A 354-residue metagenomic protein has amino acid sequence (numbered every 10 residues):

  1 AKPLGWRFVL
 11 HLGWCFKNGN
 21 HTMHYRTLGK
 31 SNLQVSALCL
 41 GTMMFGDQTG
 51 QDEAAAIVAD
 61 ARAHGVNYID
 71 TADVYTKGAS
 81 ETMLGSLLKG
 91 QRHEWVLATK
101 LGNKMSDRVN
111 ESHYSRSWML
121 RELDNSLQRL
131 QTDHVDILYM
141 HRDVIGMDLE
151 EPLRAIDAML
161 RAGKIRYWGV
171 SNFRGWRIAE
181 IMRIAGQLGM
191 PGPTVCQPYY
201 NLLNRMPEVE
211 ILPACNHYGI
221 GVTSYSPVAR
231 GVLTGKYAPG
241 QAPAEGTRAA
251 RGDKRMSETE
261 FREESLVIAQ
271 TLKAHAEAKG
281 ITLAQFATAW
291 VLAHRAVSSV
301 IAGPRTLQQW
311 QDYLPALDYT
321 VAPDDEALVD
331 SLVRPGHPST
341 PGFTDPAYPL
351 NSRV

Functional and structural regions predicted by a protein language model:
H11-V96: N-terminal binding-site loop/beta-alpha segment at the start of enzyme catalytic domains that lines or forms
N20-M23, A244-A274, A278, A293-V297 (+2 more regions): Terminal-tail/helix-coil boundary detector
L28, L40, A54, I69 (+13 more regions): Conserved, mostly hydrophobic/aromatic
G29-F45, A98-E111, H134, Y139: N-terminal small/glycine-rich loop or linker at the start of catalytic domains across soluble metabolic enzymes
L33-L38, G65-N67, Q91-W95, T132-D136 (+5 more regions): Short, well-ordered coil/turn segments that N-cap beta-strands
M43-F45, A72-V74, K100-K104, M140-D143 (+4 more regions): Active-site beta-loop-alpha junctions enriched in small/polar residues
T49, A63, S106-M206, E210: Glycine/proline-rich, positively charged, aromatic-decorated active-site loop/lid region on the catalytic face
P207-T247: Aromatic-lined glycan-binding groove of carbohydrate-active enzymes
